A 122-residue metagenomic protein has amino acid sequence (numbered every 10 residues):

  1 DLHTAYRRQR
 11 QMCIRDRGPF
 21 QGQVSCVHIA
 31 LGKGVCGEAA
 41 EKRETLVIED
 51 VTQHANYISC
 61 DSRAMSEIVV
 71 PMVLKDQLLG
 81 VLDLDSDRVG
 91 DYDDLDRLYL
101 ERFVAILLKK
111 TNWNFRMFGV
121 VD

Functional and structural regions predicted by a protein language model:
D1-I14: Single conserved hydrophobic/aromatic residue that forms the stacking wall/gate of nucleotide- or nucleobase-binding
R8, I48, V81, V121-D122: A domain-level signal for the structural core that forms small-molecule/cofactor-binding pockets and catalytic centers
C13, L46-V47, P71, D83: Conserved beta-strand segments that form the floor/walls of ligand-binding pockets within enzyme and binding domains
D16-P19, G80: A structural microfeature
G18-S62: Regulatory sensory and allosteric helical modules in signal-transduction proteins and certain transcription factors
S66-V73: A short, aliphatic-rich beta-strand micro-motif
V73-S86: Sensory-domain boundary capping and coupling elements
S86-D122: Juxtadomain coupling helices with adjacent low-complexity linkers
